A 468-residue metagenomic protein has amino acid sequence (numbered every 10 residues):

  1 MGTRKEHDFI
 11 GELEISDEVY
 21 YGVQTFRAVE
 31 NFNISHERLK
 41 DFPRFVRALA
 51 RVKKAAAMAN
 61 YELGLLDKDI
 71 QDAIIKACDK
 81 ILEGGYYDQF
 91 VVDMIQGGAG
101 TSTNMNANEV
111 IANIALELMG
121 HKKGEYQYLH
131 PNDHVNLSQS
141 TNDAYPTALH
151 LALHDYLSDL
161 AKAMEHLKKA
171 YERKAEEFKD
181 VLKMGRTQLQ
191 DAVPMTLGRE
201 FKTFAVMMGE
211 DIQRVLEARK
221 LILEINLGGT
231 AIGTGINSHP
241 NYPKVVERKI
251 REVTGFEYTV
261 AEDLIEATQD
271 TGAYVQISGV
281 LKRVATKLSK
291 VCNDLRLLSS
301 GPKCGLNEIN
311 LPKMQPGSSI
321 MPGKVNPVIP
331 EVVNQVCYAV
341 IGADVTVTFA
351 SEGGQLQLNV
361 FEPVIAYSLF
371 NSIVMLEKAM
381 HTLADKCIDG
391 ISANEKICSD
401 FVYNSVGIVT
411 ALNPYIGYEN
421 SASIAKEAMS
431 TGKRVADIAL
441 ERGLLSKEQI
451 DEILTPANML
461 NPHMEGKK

Functional and structural regions predicted by a protein language model:
M1-K468: Conserved, well-structured ligand/cofactor-binding cores
